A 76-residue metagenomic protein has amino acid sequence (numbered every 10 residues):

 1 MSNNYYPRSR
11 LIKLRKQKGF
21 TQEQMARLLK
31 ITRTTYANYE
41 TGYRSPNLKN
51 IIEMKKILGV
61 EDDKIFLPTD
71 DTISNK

Functional and structural regions predicted by a protein language model:
M1-S2, L14-Q17, K56, K64-K76: Short, charged recognition helix plus adjacent turn of helix-turn-helix-like nucleic-acid-binding domains
S9-L28: Short basic helix-loop element that most often maps to the first helix and adjoining turn of HTH DNA-binding modules
R10, T21, N47-N50, E61: Residues that mark the N-terminal boundary/hinge immediately upstream of a DNA-recognition element
L11, M25-A26, Y36-Y39, I65: Conserved hydrophobic/aromatic packing and binding residues within compact polymer-binding modules
I31-S45: Recognition helix of helix-turn-helix/homeodomain-like DNA-binding domains that insert into the DNA major groove
Y43-K55: Short, basic-rich loop-to-helix N-cap that marks the start of a DNA-contacting helix
